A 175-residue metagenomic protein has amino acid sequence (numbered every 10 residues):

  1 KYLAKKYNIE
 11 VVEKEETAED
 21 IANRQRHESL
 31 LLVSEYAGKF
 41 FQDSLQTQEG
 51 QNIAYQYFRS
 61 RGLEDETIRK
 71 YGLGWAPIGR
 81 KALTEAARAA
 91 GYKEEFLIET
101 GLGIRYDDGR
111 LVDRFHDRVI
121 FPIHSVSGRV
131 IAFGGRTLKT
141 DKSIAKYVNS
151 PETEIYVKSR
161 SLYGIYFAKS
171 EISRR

Functional and structural regions predicted by a protein language model:
K1-E19: N-terminal structured subdomain of primase-like DNA metabolism proteins
L3, E19-K39, I78-R175: Phosphate-handling DNA/RNA-contact segment within nucleic-acid enzymes
K5, T17-A18, Y55-S60, E64-K81: Short, conserved phosphate-binding/catalytic loop or strand-edge motifs used in phosphoryl-/nucleotidyl-transfer
I9-E13, D65, W75, E94 (+1 more regions): Residue-level detector of short coil/turn "hinge" positions at structural boundaries
V12-E16, G62-D65, I144-N149: Short acidic (Asp/Glu) and glycine-rich catalytic loops that position anionic groups and cofactors
A22-R69: Non-catalytic interaction/clamp surfaces of large macromolecular machines
S44-Q46, G74, S159: Residue-level marker of alpha-helix boundaries and capping positions
